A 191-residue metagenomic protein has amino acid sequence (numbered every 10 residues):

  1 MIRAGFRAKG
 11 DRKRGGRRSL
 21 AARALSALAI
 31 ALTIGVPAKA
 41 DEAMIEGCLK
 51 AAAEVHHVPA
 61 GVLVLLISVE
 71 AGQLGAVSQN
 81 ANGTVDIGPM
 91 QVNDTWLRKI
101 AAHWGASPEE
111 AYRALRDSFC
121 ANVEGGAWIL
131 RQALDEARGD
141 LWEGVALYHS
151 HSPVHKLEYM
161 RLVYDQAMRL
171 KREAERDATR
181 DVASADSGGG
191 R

Functional and structural regions predicted by a protein language model:
M1-R18: N-terminal secretory signal peptides that target proteins for export/translocation
R3-R7, T33, V64, L130: Generic secretory/membrane-interface signal
L20, A27, A185-G188: Compositionally biased regions
R23-T33: Bacterial N-terminal signal peptides
G35-P37: N-terminal signal peptide c-region/cleavage motif recognized by signal peptidases
A40-G190: Catalytic glycan-binding domains that act on GlcNAc-containing polysaccharides
